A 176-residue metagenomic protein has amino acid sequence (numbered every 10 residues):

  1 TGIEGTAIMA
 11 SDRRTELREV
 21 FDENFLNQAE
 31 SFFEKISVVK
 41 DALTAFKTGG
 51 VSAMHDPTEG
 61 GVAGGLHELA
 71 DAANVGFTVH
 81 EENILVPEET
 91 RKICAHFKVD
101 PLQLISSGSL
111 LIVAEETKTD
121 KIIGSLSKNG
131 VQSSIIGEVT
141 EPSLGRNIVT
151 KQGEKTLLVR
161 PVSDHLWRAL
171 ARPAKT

Functional and structural regions predicted by a protein language model:
T1-S31, A171, T176: Phosphate/diphosphate-binding glycine-rich loops and adjacent basic-rich segments that engage nucleotide
I8-A10, T15-F21, T44-K47, D71 (+4 more regions): Solvent-exposed alpha-helices and their adjacent loops that cap or buttress functional pockets in soluble metabolic
A29-S106: Active-site-proximal betaalpha loop/short-helix elements that scaffold phosphoryl/nucleotidyl transfer chemistry
S107-V113: A short beta-alpha structural unit
A114-T119: Helix N-cap motif at beta-to-alpha junctions
K121-V131: Short amphipathic alpha-helices in soluble, non-transmembrane regions that often serve as interface/regulatory elements
N129-T176: Acidic, Ser/Thr/Pro-rich beta/coil linker or hinge segments at domain junctions
